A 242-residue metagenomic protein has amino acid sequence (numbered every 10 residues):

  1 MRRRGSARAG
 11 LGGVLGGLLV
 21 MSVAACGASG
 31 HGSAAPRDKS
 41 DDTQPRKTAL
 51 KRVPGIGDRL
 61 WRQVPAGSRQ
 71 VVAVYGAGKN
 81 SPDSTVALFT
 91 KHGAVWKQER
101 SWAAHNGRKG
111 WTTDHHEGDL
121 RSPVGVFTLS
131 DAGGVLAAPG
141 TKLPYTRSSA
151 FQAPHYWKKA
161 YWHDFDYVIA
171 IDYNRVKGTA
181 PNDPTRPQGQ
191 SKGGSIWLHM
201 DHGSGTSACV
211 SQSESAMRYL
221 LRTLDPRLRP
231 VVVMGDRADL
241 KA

Functional and structural regions predicted by a protein language model:
M1-H31: Secretory targeting and sorting signals
M1-R2, S6, A35, Q44 (+1 more regions): Intrinsically disordered, low-complexity sequence elements enriched in Ser/Thr/Gly/Pro
L19-V23, D131, E214: Residues at secondary-structure transition points
G27-M200, R222, R237-A242: Cell wall/extracellular polymer interaction/catalysis modules
D201-G205: Short glycine-enriched loop/turn motifs at secondary-structure junctions
T206-S213: Active-site nucleophilic cysteine motif
S215-A242: Long, compositionally biased interface segments
